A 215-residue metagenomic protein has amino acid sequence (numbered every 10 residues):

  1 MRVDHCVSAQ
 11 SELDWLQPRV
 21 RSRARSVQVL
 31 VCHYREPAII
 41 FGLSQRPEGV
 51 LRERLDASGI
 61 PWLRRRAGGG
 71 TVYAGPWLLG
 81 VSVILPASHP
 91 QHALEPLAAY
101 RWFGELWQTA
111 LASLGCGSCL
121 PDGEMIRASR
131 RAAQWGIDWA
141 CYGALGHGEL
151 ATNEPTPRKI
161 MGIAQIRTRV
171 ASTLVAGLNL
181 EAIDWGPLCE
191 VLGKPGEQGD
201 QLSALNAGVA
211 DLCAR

Functional and structural regions predicted by a protein language model:
M1-A57, R64-R65, Q134-C141, A151 (+1 more regions): Active-site loop/lid in soluble adenylation, ligation, and acyl-transfer enzymes
Y34-E36, A74-L78, L145, T173: Short, solvent-exposed loop/turn segments at the edges of secondary structure
R35, P76, T152-T156, T168-R169: Short acidic-glycine loop/turn motifs at beta-strand connectors
G49-L51, Q91-P96, G186-C189: Short, conserved charged micro-motifs
R52-H92: A glycine-rich, hydrophobic loop/mini-helix early in the fold
S82-G143, H147, T152-T156: Internal, conserved structured core segments that host functional sites
G104-G136, Q165-R215: Long, positively charged amphipathic alpha-helical accessory segments at protein N-termini or as interdomain linkers
